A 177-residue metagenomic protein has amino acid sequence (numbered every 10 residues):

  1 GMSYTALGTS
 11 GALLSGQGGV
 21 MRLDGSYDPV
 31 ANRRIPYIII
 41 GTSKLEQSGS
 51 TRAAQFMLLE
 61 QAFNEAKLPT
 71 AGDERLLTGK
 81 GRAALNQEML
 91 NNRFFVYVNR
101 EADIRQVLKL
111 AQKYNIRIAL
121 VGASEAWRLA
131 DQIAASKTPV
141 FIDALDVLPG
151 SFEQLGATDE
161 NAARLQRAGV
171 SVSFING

Functional and structural regions predicted by a protein language model:
G1-I118: Polyanionic/metal-chelating signatures
L7, Y97-N99, V121-A123, F141-L145 (+1 more regions): Generic beta-strand/beta-sheet core signal
S15-G16, A31-R33, L129-Q132, P149-A157: Short, charged, surface-exposed secondary-structure boundary motifs
A62, L110-K113, Q132, S136 (+1 more regions): Generic, well-ordered alpha-helical scaffold segments in large soluble proteins
L77-T78, V96-R100, V121-S124, S151-T158: A general structural motif
A84, R128-L129, E160-N161: Short acidic active-site motifs
A134-G177: His/Asp/Glu-enriched, well-ordered alpha-helical/loop segment that forms or immediately abuts the divalent-metal
